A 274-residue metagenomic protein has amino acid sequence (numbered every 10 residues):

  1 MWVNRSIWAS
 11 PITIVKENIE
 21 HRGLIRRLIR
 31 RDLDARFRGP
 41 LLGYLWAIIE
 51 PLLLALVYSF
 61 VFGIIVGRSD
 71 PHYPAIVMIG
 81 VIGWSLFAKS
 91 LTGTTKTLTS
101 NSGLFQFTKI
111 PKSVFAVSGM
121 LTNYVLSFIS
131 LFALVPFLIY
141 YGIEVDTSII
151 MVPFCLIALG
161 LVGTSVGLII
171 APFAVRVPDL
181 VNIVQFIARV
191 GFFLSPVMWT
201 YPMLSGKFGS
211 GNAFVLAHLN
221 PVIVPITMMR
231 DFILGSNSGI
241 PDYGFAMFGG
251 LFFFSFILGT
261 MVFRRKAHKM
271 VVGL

Functional and structural regions predicted by a protein language model:
M1-L274: Hydrophobic transmembrane alpha-helices and immediately adjacent juxtamembrane helices of multi-pass inner-membrane
